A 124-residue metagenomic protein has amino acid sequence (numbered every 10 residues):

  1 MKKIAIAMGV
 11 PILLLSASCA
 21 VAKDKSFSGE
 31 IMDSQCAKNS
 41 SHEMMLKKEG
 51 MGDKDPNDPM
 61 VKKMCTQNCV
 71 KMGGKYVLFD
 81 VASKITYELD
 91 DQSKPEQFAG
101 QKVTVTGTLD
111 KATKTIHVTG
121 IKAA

Functional and structural regions predicted by a protein language model:
M1-M8: Bacterial N-terminal signal peptides that target proteins for export
M8-S16: Bacterial N-terminal signal peptides
V21-A124: Mature soluble domains of exported/periplasmic/lumenal proteins and thiol-rich metal-chelating peptides
